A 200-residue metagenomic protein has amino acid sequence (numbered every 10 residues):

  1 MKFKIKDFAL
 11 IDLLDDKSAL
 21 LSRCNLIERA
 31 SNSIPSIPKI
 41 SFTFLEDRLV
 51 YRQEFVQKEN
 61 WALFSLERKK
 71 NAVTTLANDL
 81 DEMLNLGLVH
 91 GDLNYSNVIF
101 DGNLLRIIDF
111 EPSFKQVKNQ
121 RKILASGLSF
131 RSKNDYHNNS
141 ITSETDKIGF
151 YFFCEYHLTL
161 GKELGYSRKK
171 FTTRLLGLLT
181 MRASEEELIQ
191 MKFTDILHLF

Functional and structural regions predicted by a protein language model:
M1-R29: ATP-binding glycine-rich loop module of kinase domains
S36-A72: Conserved structural core of kinase catalytic domains
R68-E82: Conserved alphaE helix
L84-F100: Catalytic-loop of the protein kinase fold
N97-D109: Conserved protein kinase catalytic/activation segment
R106, F110-T180: C-lobe/activation-segment region of protein kinase-like
E187-F200: Terminal C-lobe "cap" of eukaryotic-type protein kinase domains
